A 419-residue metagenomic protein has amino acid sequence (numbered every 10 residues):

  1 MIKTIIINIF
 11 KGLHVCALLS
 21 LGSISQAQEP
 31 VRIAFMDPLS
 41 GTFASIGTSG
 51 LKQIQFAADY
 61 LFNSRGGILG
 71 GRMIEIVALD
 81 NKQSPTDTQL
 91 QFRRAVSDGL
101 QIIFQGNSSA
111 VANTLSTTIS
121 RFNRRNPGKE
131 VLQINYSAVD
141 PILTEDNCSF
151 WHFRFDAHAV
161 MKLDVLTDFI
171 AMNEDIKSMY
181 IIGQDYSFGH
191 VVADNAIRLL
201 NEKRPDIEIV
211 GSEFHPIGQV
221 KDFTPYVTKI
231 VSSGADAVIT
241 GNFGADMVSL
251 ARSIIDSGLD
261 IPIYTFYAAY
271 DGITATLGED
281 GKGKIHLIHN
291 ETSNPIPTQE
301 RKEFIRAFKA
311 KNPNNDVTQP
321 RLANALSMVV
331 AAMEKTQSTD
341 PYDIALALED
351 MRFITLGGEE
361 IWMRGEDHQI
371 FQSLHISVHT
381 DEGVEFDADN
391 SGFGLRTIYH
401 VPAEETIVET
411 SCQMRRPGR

Functional and structural regions predicted by a protein language model:
F10-G22: Bacterial N-terminal signal peptides
P30, S45-K52, S64-L143, F155 (+3 more regions): Beta-alpha junction/loop-to-helix N-cap segments that form part of ligand/metal-binding clefts
V31, R352-R419: Solvent-exposed, acidic/polar segments of extracytosolic/periplasmic ligand-binding ectodomains
A34-Q55, D80-P85, S108, I182-V191 (+2 more regions): Extracytoplasmic "Venus flytrap"
G70, E334-A347: Short, charged, surface-exposed loops that flank catalytic or proteolytic processing sites
D87-L90, P141-I142, F150-G258, N294-E303: Extracellular/periplasmic Venus flytrap/periplasmic-binding protein
A95-S109, N126-Y136, S178-G183, G234-G244 (+3 more regions): Periplasmic-binding protein-like
S149, I254-N324, E334-T339, G392-G418: Extracellular/periplasmic periplasmic-binding protein-like sensory domains
